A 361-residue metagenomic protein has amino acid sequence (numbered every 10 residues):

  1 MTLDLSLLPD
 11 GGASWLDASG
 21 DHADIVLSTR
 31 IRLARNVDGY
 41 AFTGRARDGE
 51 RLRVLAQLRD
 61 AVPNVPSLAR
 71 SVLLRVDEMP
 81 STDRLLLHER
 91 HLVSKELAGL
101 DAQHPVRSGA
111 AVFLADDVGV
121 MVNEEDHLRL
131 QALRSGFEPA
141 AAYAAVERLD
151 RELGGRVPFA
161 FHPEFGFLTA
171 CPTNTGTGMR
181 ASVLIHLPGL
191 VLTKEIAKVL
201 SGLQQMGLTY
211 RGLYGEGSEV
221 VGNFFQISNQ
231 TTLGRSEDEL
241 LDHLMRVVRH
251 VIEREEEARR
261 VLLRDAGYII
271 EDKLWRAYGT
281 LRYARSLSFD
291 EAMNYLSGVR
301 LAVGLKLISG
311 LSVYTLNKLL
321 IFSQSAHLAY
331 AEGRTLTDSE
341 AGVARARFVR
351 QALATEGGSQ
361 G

Functional and structural regions predicted by a protein language model:
M1-E164, M179, T193, K198-G361: Long, Pro/Ser/Thr-rich low-complexity/intrinsically disordered regulatory tracts in eukaryotic proteins
G166-V183: Conserved phosphate/anionic-ligand binding catalytic regions in large, soluble enzymes, centered on
H186-G189, E195: Structural signature of FAD isoalloxazine-binding scaffolds in flavoprotein oxidoreductases
